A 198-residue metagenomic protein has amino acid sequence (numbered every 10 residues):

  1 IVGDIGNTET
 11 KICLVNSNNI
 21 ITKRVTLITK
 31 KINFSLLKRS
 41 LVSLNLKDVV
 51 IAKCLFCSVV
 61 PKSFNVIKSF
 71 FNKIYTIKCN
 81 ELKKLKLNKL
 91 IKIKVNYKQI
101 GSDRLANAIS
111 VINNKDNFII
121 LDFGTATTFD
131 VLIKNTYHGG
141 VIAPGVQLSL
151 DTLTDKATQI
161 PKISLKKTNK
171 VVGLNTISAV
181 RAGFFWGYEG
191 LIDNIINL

Functional and structural regions predicted by a protein language model:
I1, I5-L87: N-terminal glycine/serine-rich phosphate-binding loop of ATP-dependent small-molecule kinases, especially carbohydrate
I1-T22, V111, K115-T136, L153: Gly/Thr-rich phosphate-binding beta-strand-loop-beta motif of the actin/hexokinase/Hsp70
K30-I32, S102, I109-K115, H138-A182 (+1 more regions): Glycine-rich phosphate-binding loop plus the immediately following alpha-helix
S35-K38, K89-I93, S149-D155: Short, charged, surface-exposed secondary-structure boundary motifs
K47-I100, N135-V146, L174-E189: Short beta-strand-loop/turn "lid" adjacent to the catalytic site in phosphate-handling enzymes
I77-N88, T125, Q159-T168: Acidic-glycine-rich active-site phosphate/pyrophosphate-binding loop
K89-F118: Conserved phosphate-binding catalytic cores of ATP/NTP-utilizing and phosphoryl-transfer enzymes
Y188-L198: A short, acidic, amphipathic alpha-helical segment used as a generic capping/interface helix at domain edges
